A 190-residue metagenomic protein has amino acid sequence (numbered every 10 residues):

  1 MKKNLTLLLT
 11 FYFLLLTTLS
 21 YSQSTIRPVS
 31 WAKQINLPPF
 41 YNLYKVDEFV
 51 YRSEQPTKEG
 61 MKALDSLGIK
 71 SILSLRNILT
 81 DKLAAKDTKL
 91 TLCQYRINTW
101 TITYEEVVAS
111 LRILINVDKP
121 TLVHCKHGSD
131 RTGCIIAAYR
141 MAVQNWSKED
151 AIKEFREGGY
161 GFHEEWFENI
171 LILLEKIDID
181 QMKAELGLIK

Functional and structural regions predicted by a protein language model:
M1-L9: Bacterial N-terminal signal peptides that target proteins for export
L8-S20: Bacterial N-terminal signal peptides
S20-T121, C134-K190: Cys-dependent protein tyrosine phosphatase-like superfamily
C125: Short cysteine clusters
G128: Substrate/cofactor-recognition hotspot
